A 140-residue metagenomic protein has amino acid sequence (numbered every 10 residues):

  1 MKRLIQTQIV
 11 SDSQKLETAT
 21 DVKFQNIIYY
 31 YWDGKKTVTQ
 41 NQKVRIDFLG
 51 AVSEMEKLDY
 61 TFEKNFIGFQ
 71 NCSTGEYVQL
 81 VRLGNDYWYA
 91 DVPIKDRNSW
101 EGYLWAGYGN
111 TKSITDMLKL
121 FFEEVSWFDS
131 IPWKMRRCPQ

Functional and structural regions predicted by a protein language model:
M1-Q140: Acidic, proline/glycine-rich low-complexity IDRs
